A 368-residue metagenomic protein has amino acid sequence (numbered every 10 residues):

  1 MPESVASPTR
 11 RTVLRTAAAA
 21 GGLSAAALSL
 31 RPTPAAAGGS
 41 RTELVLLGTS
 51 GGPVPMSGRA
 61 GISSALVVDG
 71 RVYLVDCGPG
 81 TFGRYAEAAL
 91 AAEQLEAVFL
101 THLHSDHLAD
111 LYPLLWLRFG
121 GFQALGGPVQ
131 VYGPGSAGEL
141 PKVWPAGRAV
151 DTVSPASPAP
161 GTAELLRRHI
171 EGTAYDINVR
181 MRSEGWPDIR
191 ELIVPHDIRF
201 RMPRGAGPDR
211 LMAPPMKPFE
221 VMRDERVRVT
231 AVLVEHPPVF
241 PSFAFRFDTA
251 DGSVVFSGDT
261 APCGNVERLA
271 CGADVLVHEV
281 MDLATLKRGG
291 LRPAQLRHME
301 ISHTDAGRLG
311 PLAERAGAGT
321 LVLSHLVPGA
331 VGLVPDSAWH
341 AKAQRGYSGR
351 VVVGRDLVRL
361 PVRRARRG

Functional and structural regions predicted by a protein language model:
P2-V5, G21-A26, A35-A244, D248-A250 (+1 more regions): Binuclear metal-dependent hydrolase catalytic cores
P8, A109, T304: Residue-level signal for the nucleotide or nucleotide-sugar donor/cofactor binding architecture
T9-G22: N-terminal export leaders
P55-G58, L211-M212, V255-T260, H303: Short gly/ser/thr-rich secondary-structure transition/capping motifs
L74-V75, A97-F99, G133, V255-F256 (+2 more regions): Structural recognition of the beta-strand scaffold that forms the well-ordered cores of secreted hydrolase catalytic
P241-A244, A250-V255, A261-V358: Cap/insert and terminal regions of metallo-dependent hydrolase folds
